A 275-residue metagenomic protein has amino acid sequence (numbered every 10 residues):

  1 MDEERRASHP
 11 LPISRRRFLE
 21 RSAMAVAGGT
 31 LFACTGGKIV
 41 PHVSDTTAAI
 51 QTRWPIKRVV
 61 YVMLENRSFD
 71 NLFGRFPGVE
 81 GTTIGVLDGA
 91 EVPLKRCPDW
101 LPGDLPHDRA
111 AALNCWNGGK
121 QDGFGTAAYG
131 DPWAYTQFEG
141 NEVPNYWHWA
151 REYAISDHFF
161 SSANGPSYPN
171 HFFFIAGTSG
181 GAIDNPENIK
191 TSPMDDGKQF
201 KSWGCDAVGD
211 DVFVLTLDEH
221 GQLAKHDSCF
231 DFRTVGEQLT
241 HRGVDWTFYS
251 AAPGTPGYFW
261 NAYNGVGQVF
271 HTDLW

Functional and structural regions predicted by a protein language model:
D2-W275: N-terminal pro-sequences and low-complexity stem/linker regions of secreted or lumenal proteins
